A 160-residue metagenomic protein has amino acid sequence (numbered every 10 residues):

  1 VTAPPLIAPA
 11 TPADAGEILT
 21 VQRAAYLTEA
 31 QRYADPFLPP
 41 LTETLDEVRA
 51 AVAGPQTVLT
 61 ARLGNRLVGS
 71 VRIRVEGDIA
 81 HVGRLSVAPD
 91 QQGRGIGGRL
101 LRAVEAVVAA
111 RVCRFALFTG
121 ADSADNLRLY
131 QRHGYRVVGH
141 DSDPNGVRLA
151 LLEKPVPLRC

Functional and structural regions predicted by a protein language model:
L6-T20: A short beta-loop-alpha structural element at the N-terminal edge of CoA-dependent acyl/N-acetyltransferase catalytic
T20-R49: Conserved GNAT-fold acetyl-CoA-binding loop/helix
D46-T60, H81: A short helix-loop-beta-strand connector motif used in the catalytic cores of GNAT acetyltransferases and, in some
T60, R66-R74, H81-S86: Conserved beta-strand in the GNAT
R62, L85-Q92, T119-A121: A short, internal acetyl-CoA/4′-phosphopantetheine-binding micro-motif in the GNAT/acyltransferase core
V87, G93-A106, R128-R132: Conserved acetyl-CoA-binding loop-helix of GNAT-fold acetyltransferases
V108-T119: Conserved GNAT acetyl-CoA-binding A-motif
Y130-D141: Conserved acetyl-CoA-binding loop of GNAT-fold acetyltransferases
